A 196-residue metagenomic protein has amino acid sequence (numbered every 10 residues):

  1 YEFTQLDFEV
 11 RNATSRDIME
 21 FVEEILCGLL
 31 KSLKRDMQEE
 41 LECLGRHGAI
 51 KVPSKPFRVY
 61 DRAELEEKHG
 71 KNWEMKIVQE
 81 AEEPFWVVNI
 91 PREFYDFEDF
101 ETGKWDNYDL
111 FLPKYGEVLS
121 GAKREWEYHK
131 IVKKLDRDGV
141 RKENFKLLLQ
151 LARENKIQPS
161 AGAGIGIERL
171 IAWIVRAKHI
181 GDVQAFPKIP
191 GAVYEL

Functional and structural regions predicted by a protein language model:
Y1-K31, P53-L196: A translation/RNA-centric and nucleic-acid-associated enzymatic feature enriched in Class II aminoacyl-tRNA synthetases
G28-C43: Flexible helix-coil linker/hinge segments at domain or subdomain boundaries
E39-K55: Short, highly charged C-terminal tails/helix-capping segments
